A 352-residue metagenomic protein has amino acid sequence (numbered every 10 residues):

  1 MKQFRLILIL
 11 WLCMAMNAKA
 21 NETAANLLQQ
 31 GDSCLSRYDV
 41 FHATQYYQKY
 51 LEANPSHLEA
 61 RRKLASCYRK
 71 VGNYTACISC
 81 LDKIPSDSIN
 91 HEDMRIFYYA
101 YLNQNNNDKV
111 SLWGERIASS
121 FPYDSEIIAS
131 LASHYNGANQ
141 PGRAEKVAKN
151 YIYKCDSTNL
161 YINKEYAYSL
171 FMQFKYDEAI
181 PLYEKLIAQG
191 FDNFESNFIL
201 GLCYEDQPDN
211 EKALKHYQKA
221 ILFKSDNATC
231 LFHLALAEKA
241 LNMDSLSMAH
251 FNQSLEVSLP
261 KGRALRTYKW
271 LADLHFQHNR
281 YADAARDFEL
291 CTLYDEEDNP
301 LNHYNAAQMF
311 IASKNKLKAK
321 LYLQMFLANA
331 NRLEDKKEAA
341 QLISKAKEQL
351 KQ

Functional and structural regions predicted by a protein language model:
A18-S79, S86-E92, L102, S344-Q352: N-terminal leader/linker segments that initiate helical-solenoid repeat arrays
A24-A25, L58-E59, N90-E92, D124-E126 (+6 more regions): Helix-start (N-cap) detector for alpha-helical repeat units in TPR-like alpha-solenoids, especially tetratricopeptide
Q29, K63-S66, I96-Y99, S130 (+7 more regions): Canonical tetratricopeptide repeat
S36-R37, K70-V71, N103, G137-A138 (+6 more regions): Register position in tetratricopeptide repeats
K49-Y50, K83-I84, R116-I117, N150-I152 (+5 more regions): Canonical positions in the second alpha-helix
A53, S86-D87, S120-F121, K154-C155 (+5 more regions): Structural marker of alpha-solenoid helical repeat scaffolds
A312, L317-Q352: Terminal, low-structured helical/coil segments at or just beyond the last alpha-helical repeat
